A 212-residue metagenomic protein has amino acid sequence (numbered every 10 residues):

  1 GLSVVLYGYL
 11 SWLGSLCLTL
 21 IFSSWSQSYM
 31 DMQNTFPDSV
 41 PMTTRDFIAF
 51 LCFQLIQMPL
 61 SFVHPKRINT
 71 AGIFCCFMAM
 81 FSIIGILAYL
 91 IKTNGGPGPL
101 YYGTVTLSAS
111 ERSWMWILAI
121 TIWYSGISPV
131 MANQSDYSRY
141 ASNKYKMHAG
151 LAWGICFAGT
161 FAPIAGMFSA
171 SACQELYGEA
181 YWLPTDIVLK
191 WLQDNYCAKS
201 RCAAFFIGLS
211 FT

Functional and structural regions predicted by a protein language model:
G1-L6, P37-D46, S142, W191-A204: Transmembrane-helix boundary/entry motifs in multi-pass membrane transporters
G1-T35, T212: Hydrophobic transmembrane alpha-helices that form the core helical bundles of multi-pass secondary transporters
G1-V4, M42, D46, A71-M78 (+3 more regions): Alpha-helical transmembrane segments of multi-pass membrane proteins, especially transporters and channels
S3-G14, F81-I84, C156-I164: Hydrophobic alpha-helical membrane-insertion segments
Y9, I48-T93, L151-I155: Membrane-interface loop-to-helix entry segments
S28-T44, T106, T185-Q193: Interhelical loops and loop-helix junctions of multi-pass membrane transporters/channels
Q33, P37-P41, F62-M78, G103-L107 (+1 more regions): Membrane-interface helix-loop-helix junctions at boundaries between adjacent transmembrane segments
G85-T212: Membrane-embedded translocation segments of transport machinery
